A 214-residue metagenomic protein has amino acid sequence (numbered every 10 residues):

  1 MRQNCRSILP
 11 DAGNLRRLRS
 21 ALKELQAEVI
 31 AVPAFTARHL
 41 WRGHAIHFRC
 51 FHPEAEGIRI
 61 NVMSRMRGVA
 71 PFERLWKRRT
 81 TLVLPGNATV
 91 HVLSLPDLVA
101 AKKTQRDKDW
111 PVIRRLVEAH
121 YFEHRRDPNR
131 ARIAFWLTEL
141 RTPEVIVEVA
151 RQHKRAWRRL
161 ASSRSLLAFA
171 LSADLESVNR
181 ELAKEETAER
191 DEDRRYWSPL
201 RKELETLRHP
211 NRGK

Functional and structural regions predicted by a protein language model:
M1-K214: Compositionally biased terminal segments of proteins
